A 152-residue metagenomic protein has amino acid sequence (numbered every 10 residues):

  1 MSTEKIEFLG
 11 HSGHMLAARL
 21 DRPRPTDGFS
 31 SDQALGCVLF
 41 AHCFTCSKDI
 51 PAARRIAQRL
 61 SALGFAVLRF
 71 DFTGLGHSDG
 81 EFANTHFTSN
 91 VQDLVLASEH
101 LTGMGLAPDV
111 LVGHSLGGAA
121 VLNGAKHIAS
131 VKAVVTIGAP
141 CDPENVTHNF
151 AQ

Functional and structural regions predicted by a protein language model:
M1-S31: N-terminal cap/lid segment of alpha/beta-hydrolase-fold proteins
D32-C43: Short beta-strand element of the alpha/beta-hydrolase
F44, A66, D71-E81, P140: Short beta-to-alpha linker loops that shape the active-site pocket of alpha/beta-hydrolase fold enzymes
F44-A57, F72: The serine-hydrolase catalytic nucleophile loop
K48-D49, L75-L106: Catalytic nucleophile-loop/oxyanion-hole region of alpha/beta-hydrolase and closely related hydrolase-like folds
G103-S115: Alpha/beta-hydrolase fold nucleophile elbow
G113-N123: Glycine-rich nucleophile elbow surrounding the catalytic serine of serine-hydrolase chemistry
A129-Q152: Hydrolase active-site cap/lid region
